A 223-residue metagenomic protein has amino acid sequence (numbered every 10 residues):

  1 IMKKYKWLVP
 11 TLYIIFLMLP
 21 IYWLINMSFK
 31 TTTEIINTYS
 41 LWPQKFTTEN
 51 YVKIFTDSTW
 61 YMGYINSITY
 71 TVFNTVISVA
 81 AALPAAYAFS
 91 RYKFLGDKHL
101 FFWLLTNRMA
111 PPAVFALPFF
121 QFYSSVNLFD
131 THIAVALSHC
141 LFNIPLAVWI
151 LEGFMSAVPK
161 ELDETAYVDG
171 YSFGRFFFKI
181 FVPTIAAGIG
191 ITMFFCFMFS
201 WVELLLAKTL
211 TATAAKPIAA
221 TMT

Functional and structural regions predicted by a protein language model:
K6-T223: A structural signal for multi-pass alpha-helical bundles of membrane permease subunits that mediate small-molecule
